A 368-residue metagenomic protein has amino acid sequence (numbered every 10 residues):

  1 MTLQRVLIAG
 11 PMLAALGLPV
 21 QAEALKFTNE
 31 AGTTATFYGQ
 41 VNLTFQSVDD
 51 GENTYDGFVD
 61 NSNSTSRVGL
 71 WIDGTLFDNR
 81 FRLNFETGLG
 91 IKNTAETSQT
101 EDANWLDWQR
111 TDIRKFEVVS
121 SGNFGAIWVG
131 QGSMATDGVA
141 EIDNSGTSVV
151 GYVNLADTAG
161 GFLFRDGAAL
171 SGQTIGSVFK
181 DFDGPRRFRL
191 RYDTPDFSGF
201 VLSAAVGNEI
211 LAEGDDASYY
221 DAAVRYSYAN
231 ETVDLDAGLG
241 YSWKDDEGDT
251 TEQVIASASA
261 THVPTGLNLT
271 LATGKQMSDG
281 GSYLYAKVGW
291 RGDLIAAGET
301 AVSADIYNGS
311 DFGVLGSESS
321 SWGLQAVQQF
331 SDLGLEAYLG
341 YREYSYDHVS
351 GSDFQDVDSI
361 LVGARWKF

Functional and structural regions predicted by a protein language model:
M1-E23: Gram-negative bacterial Sec-dependent N-terminal signal peptides
L25-Q46, G57-E209, D216-S218, Y226-A229: Outer membrane beta-barrel
A35-L43, G74, F81-F85, I127-V129 (+10 more regions): Transmembrane beta-strands of outer-membrane beta-barrel proteins
L43-D49, L76, T87-I91, S133-A135 (+9 more regions): Transmembrane beta-strands of outer-membrane beta-barrel pores
N53-S62, D102-R110, K180-F182, L211-S218 (+5 more regions): Replace "Gram-negative outer membrane beta-barrel proteins" with "bacterial and organellar outer membrane beta-barrel
G69-W71, E117-V119, R191-D193, A223-R225 (+5 more regions): Outer-membrane beta-barrel architecture
D221-Q329: Detector for outer-membrane/organellar transmembrane beta-barrel domains, recognizing the amphipathic beta-strand
D356-F368: Outer-membrane beta-barrel "beta-signal"
